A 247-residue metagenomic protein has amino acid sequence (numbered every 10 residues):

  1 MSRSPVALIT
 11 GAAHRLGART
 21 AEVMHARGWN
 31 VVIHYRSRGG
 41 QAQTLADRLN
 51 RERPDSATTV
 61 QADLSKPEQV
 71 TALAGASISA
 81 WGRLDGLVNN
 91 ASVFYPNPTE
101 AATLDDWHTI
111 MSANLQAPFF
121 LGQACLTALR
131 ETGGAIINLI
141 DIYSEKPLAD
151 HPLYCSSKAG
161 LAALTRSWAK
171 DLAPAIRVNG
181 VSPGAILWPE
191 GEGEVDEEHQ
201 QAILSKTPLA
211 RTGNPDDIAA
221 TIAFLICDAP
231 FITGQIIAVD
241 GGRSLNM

Functional and structural regions predicted by a protein language model:
A13-H14: Conserved glycine-rich cofactor-binding loop
R27-Q43: Conserved glycine-rich Rossmann-like NAD(P)H-binding loop of the short-chain dehydrogenase/reductase
P98-T99, T103-M111, E192, H199-I203: Substrate-binding pocket helix/loop in short-chain dehydrogenase/reductase
G122, S157, T165: Active-site helix of classical SDR
T127, A169-P174: Alpha-helical segment proximal to the catalytic Tyr-Lys
K146, K206, A223, C227 (+1 more regions): Short C-terminal tail/terminal secondary-structure segment of NAD(P)H-dependent dehydrogenase/reductase domains
A173-R177, I232-G234: Short, small/polar-rich loop/turn modules that mediate ligand/substrate recognition or access, typified
